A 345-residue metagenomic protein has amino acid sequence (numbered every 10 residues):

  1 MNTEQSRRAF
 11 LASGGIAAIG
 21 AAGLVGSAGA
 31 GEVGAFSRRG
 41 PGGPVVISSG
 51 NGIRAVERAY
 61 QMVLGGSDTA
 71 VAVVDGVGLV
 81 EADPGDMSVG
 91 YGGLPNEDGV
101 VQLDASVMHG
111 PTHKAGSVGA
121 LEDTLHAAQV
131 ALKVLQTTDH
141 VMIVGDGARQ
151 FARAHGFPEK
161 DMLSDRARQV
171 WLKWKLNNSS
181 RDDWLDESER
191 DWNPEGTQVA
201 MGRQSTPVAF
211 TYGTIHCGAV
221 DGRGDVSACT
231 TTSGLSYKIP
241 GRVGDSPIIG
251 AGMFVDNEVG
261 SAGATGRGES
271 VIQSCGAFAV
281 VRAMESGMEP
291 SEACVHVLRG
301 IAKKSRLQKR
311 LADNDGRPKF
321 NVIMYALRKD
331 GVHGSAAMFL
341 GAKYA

Functional and structural regions predicted by a protein language model:
M1-I19: N-terminal secretory signal peptides and thylakoid transit peptides that target proteins across membranes
A12, A21-G29, A326-R328, V332-A345: Terminal presequence/propeptide segments associated with secretion/organelle targeting and zymogen/polyprotein
G34-G341: Proteins synthesized as precursors that undergo proteolytic processing into mature forms
